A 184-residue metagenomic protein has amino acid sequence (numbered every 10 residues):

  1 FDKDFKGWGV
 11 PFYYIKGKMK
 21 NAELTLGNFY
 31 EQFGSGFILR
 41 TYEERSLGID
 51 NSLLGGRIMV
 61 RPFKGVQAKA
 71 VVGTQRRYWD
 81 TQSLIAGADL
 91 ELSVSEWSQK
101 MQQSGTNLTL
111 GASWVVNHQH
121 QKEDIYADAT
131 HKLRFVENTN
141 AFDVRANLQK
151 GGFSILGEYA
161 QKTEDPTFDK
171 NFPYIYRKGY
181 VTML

Functional and structural regions predicted by a protein language model:
F1-T25, E31: Transmembrane beta-barrel domains of Gram-negative outer membranes and organellar outer membranes
F1-V10, E44-L184: Signature for the C-terminal beta-barrel architecture of outer-membrane proteins
Y30-T41: Surface-exposed extracellular loop regions of Gram-negative outer-membrane beta-barrel proteins, predominantly
